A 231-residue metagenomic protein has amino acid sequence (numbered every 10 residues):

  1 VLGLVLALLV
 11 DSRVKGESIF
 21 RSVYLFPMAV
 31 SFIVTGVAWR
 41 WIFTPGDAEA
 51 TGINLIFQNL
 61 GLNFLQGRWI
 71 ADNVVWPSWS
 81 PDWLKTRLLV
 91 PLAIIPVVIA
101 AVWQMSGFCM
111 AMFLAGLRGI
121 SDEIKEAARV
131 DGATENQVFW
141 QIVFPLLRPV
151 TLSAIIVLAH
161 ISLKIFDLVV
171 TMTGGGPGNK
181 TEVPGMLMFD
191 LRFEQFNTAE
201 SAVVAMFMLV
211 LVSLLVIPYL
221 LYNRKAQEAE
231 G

Functional and structural regions predicted by a protein language model:
V1-G231: A structural signal for multi-pass alpha-helical bundles of membrane permease subunits that mediate small-molecule
